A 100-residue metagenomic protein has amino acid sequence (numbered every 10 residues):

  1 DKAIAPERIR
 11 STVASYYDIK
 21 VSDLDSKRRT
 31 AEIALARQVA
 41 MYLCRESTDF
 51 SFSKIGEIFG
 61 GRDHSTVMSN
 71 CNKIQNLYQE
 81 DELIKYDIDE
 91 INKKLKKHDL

Functional and structural regions predicted by a protein language model:
K2-K27: Basic, low-complexity segments
S22-L100: Terminal-proximal interaction/regulatory segments of ATP-powered molecular machines
